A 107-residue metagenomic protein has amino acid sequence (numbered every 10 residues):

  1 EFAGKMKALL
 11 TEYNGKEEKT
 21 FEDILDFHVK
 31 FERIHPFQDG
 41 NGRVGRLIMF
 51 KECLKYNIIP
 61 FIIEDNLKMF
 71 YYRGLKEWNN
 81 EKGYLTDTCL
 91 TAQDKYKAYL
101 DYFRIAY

Functional and structural regions predicted by a protein language model:
E1-Y107: FIC/Doc superfamily catalytic core
